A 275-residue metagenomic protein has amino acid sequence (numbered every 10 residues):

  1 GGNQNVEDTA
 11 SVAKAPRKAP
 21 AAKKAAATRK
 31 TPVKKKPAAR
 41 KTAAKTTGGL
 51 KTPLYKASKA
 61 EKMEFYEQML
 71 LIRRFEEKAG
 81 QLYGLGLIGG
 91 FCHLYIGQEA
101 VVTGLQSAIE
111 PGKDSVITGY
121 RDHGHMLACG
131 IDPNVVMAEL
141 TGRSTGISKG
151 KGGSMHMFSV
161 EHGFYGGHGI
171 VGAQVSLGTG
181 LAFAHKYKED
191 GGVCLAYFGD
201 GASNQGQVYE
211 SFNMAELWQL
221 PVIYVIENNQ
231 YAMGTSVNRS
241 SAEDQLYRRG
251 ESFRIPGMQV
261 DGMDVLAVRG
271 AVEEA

Functional and structural regions predicted by a protein language model:
E7-T46: Intrinsically disordered, polybasic Lys/Arg-rich low-complexity tracts
P37-G89, A138-V160: Conserved internal helical-beta-strand scaffold that buttresses enzyme catalytic cores
E64, L70, R74, A100 (+3 more regions): Generic recognition of stable, solvent-exposed alpha-helical segments in well-folded globular domains
E77, L85-W218, S236-A242, Y247 (+1 more regions): Cofactor-binding active-site loop characterized by glycine-rich and histidine/acidic residues
Y197, Y224-V225: Residue-level marker for buried hydrophobic side chains located in beta-strands that build the well-ordered beta-sheet
E227-A275: Thiamine diphosphate
